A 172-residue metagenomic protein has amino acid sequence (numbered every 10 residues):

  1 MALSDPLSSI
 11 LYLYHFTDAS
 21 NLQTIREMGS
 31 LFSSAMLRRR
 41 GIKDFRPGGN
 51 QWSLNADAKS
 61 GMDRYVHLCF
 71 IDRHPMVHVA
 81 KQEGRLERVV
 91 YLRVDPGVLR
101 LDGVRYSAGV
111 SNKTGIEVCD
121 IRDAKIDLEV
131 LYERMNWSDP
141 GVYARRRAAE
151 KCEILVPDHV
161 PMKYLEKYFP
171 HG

Functional and structural regions predicted by a protein language model:
M1-G172: Active-site-proximal loop/hinge segments that shape catalytic or ion-binding/gating pockets
